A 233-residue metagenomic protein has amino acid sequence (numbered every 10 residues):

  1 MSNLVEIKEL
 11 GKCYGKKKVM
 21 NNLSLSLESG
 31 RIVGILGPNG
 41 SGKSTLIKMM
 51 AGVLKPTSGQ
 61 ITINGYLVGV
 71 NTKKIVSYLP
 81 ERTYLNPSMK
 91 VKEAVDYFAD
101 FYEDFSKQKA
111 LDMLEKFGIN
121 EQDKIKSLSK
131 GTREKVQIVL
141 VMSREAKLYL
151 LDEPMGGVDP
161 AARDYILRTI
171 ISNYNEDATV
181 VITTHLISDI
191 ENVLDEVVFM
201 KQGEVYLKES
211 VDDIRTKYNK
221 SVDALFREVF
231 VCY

Functional and structural regions predicted by a protein language model:
V5, M20-N22: Conserved structural motif at the start of ABC-family nucleotide-binding domains
L36-P38: The feature captures the beta-strand-to-loop junction immediately N-terminal to the Walker
A51: Helix-to-loop junction immediately C-terminal to a conserved catalytic motif
G59-T72: Conserved ABC transporter NBD signature motif
E81-V136: ABC-family P-loop ATPase nucleotide-binding domains
Y149-E153: Catalytic Walker B motif of ABC-type/P-loop ATPase nucleotide-binding domains
P160-A162: Helix N-cap at the start of a conserved alpha-helix in ABC-type nucleotide-binding domains
